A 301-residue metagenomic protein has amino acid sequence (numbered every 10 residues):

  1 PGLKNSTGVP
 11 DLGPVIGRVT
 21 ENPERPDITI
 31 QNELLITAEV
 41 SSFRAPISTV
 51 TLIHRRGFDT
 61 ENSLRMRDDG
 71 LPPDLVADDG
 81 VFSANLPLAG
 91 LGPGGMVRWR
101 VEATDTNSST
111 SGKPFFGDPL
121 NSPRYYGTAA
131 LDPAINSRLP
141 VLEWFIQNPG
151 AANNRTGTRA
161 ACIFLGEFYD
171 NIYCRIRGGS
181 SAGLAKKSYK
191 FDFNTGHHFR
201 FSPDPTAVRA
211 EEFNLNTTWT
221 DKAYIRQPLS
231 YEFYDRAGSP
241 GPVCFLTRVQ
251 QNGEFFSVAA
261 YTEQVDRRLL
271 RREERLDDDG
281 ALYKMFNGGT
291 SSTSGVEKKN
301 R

Functional and structural regions predicted by a protein language model:
G2-R18, I28-Q31, R44-A45, R56-D59 (+2 more regions): Phosphate/dinucleotide-binding and metal-coordinating scaffold of catalytic cores in nucleotide-dependent enzymes
E21-R25: Surface-exposed, proline-enriched loop/turn segments that connect beta strands in immunoglobulin-like
N32-I36: Structural beta-strand segments of beta-rich domains
E39-F43: Acidic, Ser/Thr
V50-L52, L64: Short beta-strand elements bearing conserved aromatic residues within extracellular beta-rich modules
N62-D74, I176-G178: Solvent-exposed serine/threonine-rich low-complexity stretches and specific carbohydrate-binding patches
P72-P87: Aromatic sugar-binding surface patches on proteins that engage polysaccharides or sugar-phosphate polymers
